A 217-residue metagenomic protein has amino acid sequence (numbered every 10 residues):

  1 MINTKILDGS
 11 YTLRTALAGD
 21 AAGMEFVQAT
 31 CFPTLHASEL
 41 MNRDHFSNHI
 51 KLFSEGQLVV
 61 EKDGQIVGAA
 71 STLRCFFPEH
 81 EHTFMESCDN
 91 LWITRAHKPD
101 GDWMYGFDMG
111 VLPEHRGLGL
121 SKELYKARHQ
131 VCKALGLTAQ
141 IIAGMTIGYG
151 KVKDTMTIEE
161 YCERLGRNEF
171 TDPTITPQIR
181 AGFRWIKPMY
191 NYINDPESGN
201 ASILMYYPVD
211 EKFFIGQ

Functional and structural regions predicted by a protein language model:
G9-Y11, Q65-A69, M104: Glycine-rich phosphate/pyrophosphate-binding loop shared by adenosine-nucleotide-utilizing enzymes
Y11-M24: A short beta-loop-alpha structural element at the N-terminal edge of CoA-dependent acyl/N-acetyltransferase catalytic
T15, F26-M41, H49, K212: Helix-loop element at the rim of GNAT/NAT acetyltransferase active sites that forms part of the acceptor-substrate
A16, M109-V111: Hydrophobic adenine-recognition pocket in adenosine-nucleotide-binding enzymes
L35-F77, E86-R95: Active-site rim helix/loop that mediates acceptor-substrate recognition in acyltransferases
A70-D108, K126, I142, T146-P173 (+2 more regions): Conserved acyl-donor/pantetheine-binding loop and adjacent beta-alpha core of acyl/acetyltransferases and related
V111, G117-C132, A139-I142: Conserved acetyl-CoA-binding loop-helix of GNAT-fold acetyltransferases
T138, R184: Short acidic/polar active-site loop segments enriched in Thr and Asp
